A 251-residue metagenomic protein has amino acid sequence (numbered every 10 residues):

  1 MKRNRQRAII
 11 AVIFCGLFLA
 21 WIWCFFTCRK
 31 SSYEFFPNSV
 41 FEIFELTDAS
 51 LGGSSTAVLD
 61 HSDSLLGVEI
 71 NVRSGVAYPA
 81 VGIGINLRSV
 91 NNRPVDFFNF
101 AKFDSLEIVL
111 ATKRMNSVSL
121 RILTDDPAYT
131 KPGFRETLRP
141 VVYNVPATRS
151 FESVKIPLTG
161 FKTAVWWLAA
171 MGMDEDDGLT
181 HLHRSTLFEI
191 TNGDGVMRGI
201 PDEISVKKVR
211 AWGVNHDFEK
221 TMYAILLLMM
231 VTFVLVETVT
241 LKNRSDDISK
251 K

Functional and structural regions predicted by a protein language model:
K2-K251: Beta-rich carbohydrate-recognition modules and glycan-binding surfaces
